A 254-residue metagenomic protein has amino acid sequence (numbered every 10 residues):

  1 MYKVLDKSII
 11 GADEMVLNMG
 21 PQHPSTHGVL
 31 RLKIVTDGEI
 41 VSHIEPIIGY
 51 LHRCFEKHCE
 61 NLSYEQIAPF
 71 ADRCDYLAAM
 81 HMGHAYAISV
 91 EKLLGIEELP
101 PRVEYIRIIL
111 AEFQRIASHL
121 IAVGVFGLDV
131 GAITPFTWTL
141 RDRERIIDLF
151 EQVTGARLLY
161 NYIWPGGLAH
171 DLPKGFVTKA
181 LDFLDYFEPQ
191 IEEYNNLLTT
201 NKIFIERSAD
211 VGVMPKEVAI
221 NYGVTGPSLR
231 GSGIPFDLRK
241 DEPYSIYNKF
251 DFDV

Functional and structural regions predicted by a protein language model:
M1-R31, V35-V254: Active-site bordering "gate/hinge" segments that shape substrate access to catalytic or cofactor-binding pockets
